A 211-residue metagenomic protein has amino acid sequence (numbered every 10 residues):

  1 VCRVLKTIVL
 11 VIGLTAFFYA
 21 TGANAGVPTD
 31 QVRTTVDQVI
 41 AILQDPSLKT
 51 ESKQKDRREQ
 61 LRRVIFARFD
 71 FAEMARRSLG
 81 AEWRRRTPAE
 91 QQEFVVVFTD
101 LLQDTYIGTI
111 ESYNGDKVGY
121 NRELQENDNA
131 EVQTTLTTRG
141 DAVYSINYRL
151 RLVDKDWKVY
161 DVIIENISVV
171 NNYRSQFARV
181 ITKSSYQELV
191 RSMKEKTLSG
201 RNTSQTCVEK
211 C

Functional and structural regions predicted by a protein language model:
V1-V9: Bacterial N-terminal signal peptides that target proteins for export
V11-G13, A23: Cleavable N-terminal signal peptides
F17-A20: N-terminal signal peptide c-region/cleavage motif recognized by signal peptidases
V27-Y106: Early exported N-terminus immediately downstream of N-terminal targeting peptides
D45-S52, D56, R85-A89, S112-G115 (+5 more regions): Surface-exposed, polar/charged faces of alpha-helical domains in mature secreted/periplasmic/lumenal proteins
D104-Y144, K196-C211: Surface-exposed, charged secondary-structure patches
Y144-N171: Short beta-strand edge/turn micro-motifs at domain boundaries
I164-C211: Low-complexity, intrinsically disordered terminal/linker segments enriched in charged and Gly/Pro repeats
